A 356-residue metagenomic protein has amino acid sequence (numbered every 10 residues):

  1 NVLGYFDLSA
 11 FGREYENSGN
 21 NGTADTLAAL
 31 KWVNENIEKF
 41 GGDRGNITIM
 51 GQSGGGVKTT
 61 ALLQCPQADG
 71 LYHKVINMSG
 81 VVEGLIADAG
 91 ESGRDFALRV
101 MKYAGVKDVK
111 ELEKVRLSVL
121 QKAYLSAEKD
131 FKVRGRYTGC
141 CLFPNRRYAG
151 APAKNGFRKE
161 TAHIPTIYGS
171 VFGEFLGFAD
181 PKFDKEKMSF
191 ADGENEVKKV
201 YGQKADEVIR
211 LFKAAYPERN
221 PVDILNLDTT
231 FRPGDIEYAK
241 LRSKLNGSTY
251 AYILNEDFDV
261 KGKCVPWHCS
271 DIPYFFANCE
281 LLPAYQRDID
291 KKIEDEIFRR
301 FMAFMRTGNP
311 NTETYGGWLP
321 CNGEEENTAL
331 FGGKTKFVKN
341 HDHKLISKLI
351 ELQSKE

Functional and structural regions predicted by a protein language model:
N1-L27, K31-K39: Cap/lid segment of the alpha/beta-hydrolase catalytic domain
G4-S9, T60-L62, L85-G90, G177-K182 (+1 more regions): Short, solvent-exposed loop/turn and secondary-structure capping segments
Y15-N20, E83-D88, A153-K154, A214-T229 (+3 more regions): Active-site rim elements
E35, D69, K74, M78-D192 (+1 more regions): Substrate-access "cap/lid" subdomains that shape and gate the entrance to catalytic or ligand-binding pockets
F40-Q52: Alpha/beta-hydrolase fold nucleophile elbow
G56-A68: Short glycine-enriched nucleophile-adjacent loop and the immediately C-terminal alpha-helix near the catalytic center
G202-L245, T249-E256: Alpha/beta-hydrolase fold catalytic core
R232-E356: Mobile gating loops/cap/lid regions near enzyme active sites that modulate substrate access
